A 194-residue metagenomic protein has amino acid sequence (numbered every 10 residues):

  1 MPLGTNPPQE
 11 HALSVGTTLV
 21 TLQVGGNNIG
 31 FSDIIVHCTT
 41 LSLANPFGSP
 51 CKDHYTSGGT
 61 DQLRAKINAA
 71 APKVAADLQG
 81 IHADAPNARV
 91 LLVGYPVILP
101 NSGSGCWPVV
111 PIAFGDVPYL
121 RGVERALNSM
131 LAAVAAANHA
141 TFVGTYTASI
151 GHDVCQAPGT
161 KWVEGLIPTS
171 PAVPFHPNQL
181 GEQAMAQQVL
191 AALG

Functional and structural regions predicted by a protein language model:
M1-P72: Conserved SGNH/GDSL esterase-like catalytic core that processes O-acyl groups on lipids and polysaccharides
T5, A12, Q62-K73, G115 (+2 more regions): Extracytoplasmic/periplasmic, Sec-exported soluble proteins
H11, V15-T18, N68, P72-Q79 (+6 more regions): Solvent-exposed, polar/charged alpha-helical surfaces in well-ordered, non-transmembrane soluble domains, broadly
T18-Q23, N28-G30, R89-G94, T141-G144 (+2 more regions): Structural recognition of the beta-strand scaffold that forms the well-ordered cores of secreted hydrolase catalytic
N28-G30, P50, H54, G94 (+3 more regions): Residue-level preference for alpha-helix termini and adjacent loops
T56-G58, L63-R64, G80, A85-L92 (+1 more regions): Short flexible/disordered coil segments
I67-C106: Hydrophobic, aromatic-enriched interface-forming segments
P96-G194: Catalytic His-Asp segment of secreted/periplasmic serine-dependent ester chemistry enzymes
